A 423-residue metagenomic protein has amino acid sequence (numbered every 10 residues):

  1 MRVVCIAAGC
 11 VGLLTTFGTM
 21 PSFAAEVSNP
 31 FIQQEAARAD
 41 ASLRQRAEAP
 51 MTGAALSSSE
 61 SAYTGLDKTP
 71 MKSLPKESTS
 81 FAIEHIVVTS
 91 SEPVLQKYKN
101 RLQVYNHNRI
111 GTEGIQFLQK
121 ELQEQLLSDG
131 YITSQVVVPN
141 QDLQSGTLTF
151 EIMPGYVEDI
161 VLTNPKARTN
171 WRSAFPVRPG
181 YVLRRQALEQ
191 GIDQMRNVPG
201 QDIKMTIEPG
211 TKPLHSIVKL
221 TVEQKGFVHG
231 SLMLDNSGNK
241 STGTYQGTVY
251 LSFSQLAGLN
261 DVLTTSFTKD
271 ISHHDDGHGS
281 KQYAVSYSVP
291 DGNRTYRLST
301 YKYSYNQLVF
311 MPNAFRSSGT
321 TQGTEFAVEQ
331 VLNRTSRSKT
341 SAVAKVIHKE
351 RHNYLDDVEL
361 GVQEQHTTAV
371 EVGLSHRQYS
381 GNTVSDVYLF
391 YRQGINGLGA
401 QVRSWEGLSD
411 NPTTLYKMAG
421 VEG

Functional and structural regions predicted by a protein language model:
M1-V4: Positively charged n-region of N-terminal signal peptides that target proteins for export
A7-G18: Bacterial N-terminal signal peptides
G18-A24: Sec/Tat signal peptide C-region and signal peptidase I cleavage site
A25-G238, F267-K281: Periplasmic polypeptide-binding modules associated with outer-membrane biogenesis and secretion
Q186-Q194, T242-Y250, Q255-L256, D270-H278 (+4 more regions): Outer membrane pore-forming secretion/assembly proteins and partners of Gram-negative envelopes
T211-K212, G226-F227, S237-Y245, S254-D261: Solenoidal tandem-repeat scaffolds enriched in leucines and small polar residues
V228-G238, V249, N260-H273, Y283-V285 (+2 more regions): Transmembrane beta-strand segments that form the barrel wall of outer-membrane beta-barrel proteins
P290, T295-G423: Transmembrane beta-strand segments of outer-membrane beta-barrel domains in Gram-negative and organellar OMPs
